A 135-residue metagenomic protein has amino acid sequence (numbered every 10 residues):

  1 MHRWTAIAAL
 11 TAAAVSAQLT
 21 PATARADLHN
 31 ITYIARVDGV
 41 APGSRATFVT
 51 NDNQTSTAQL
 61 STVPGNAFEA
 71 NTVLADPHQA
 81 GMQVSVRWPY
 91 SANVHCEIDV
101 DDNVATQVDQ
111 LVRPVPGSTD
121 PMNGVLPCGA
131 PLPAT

Functional and structural regions predicted by a protein language model:
M1-A26: Secretory targeting and sorting signals
W4, A9-T11, A67-E69, Q79-Q83 (+1 more regions): Sparse, context-dependent recognition of short Cys/His-centered cofactor- or disulfide-binding micro-motifs
A12-A14, R25-D27, L74-P77, T106-V108: A short linear-motif detector with a strong N-terminal bias
A17, T23-A26, V37, V73 (+2 more regions): Sterically constrained small-residue positions within well-ordered secondary structures of folded domains
T23-A24, T50-D52, V115, P121-M122: General N-terminal targeting signals
D27-L74: Transition segment at domain starts
A75-P131: Extracytosolic low-complexity repeat regions of secreted or lipid-anchored proteins
P133-T135: Short, solvent-exposed mixed-charge patches
